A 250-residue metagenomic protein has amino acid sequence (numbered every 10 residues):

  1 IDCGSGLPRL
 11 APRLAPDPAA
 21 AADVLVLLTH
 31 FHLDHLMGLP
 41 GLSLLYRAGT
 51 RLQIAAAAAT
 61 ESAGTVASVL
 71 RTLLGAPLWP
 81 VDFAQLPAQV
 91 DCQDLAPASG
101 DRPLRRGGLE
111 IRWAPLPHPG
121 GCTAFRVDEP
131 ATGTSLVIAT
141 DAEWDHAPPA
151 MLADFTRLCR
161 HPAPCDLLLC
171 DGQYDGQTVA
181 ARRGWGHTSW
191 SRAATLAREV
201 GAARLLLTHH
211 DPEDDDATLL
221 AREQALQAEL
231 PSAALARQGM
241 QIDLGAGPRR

Functional and structural regions predicted by a protein language model:
I1-V137, D145-H146, L220-R250: Binuclear metal-dependent hydrolase catalytic cores
S135, E143-Q238: Cap/insert and terminal regions of metallo-dependent hydrolase folds
